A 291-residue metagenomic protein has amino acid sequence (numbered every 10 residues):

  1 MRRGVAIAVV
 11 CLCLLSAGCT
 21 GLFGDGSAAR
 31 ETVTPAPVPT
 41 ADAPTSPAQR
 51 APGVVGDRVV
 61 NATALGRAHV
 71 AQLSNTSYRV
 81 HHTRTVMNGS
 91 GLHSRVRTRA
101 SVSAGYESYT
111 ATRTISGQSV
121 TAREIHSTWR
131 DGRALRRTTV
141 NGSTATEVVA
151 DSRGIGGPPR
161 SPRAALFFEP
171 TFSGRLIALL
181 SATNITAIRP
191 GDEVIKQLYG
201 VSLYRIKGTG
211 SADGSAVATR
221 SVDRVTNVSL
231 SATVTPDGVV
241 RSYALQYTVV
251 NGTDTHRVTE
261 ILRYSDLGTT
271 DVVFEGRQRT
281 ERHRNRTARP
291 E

Functional and structural regions predicted by a protein language model:
M1-D192, Q197-A212, A218-E291: Hydrophobic alpha-helical segments
